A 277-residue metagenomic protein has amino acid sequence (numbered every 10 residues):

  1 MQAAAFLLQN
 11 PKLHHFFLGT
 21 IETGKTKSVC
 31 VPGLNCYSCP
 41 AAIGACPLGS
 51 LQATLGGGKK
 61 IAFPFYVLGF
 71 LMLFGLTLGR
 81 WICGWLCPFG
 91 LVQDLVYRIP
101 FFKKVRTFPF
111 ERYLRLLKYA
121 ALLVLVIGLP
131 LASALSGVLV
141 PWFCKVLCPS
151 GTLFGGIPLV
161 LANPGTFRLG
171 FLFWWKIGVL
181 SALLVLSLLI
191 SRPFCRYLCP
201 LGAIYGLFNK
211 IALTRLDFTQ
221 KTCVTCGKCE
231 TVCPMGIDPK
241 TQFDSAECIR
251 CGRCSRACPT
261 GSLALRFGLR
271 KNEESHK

Functional and structural regions predicted by a protein language model:
M1-K240, A246-K277: Non-ligating segments of multi-cofactor redox enzymes
